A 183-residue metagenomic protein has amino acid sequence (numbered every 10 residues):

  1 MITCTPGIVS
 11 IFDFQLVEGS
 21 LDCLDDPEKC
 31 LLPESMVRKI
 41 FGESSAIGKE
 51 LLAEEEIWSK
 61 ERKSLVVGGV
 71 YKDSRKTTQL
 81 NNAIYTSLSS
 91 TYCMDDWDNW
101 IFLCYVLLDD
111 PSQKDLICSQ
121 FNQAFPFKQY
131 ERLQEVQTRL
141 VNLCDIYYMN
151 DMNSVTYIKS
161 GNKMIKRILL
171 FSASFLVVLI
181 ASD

Functional and structural regions predicted by a protein language model:
I2-E18, E28-G161: Mid-to-C-terminal secondary-structure elements that act as membrane-proximal/extracytoplasmic interface segments
D22-D25: Glycine-rich loop motifs involved in handling phospho/adenylate chemistry
K159-D183: Hydrophobic alpha-helical transmembrane segments of multi-pass inner-membrane transport and secretion
